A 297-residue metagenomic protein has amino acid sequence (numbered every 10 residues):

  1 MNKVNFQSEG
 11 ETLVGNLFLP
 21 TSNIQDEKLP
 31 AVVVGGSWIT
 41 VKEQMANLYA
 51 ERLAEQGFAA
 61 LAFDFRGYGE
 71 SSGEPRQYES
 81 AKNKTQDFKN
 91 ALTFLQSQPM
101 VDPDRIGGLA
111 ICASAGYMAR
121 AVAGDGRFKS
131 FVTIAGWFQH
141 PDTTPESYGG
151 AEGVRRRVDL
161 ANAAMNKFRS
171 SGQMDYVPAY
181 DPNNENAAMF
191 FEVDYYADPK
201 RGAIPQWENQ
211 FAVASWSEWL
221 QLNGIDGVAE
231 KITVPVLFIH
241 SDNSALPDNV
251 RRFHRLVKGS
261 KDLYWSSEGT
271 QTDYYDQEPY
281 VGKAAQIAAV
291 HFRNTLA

Functional and structural regions predicted by a protein language model:
M1-E27: N-terminal cap/lid segment of alpha/beta-hydrolase-fold proteins
E27-S37: Short beta-strand element of the alpha/beta-hydrolase
W38-E51, F65: The serine-hydrolase catalytic nucleophile loop
K42, Y68-P103, E278-K283: Catalytic nucleophile-loop/oxyanion-hole region of alpha/beta-hydrolase and closely related hydrolase-like folds
R52-S72: Conserved alpha/beta-hydrolase
A119-P199: Alpha/beta-hydrolase-fold enzymes
K231-I232, F238-H240: Short beta-strand/loop motif that positions the catalytic acidic residue of the alpha/beta-hydrolase fold
S267-G269, D273-A297: Catalytic active-site module of serine/aspartate enzymes centered on a nucleophile-bearing elbow/loop
